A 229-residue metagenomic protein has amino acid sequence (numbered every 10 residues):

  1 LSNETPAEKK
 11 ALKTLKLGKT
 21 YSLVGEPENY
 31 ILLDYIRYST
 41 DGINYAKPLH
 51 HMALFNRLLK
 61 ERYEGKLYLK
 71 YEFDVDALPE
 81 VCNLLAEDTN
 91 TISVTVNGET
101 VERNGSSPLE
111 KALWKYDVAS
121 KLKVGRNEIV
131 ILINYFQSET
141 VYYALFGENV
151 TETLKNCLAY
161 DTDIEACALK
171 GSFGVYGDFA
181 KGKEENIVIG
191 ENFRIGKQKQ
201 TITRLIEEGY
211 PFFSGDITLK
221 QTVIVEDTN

Functional and structural regions predicted by a protein language model:
L1-Y63, L122-T222: An acidic-aromatic loop/edge-strand motif
E61-V75, A112-Y116, F213-D227: Short beta-strands within extracellular/lumenal beta-sheet-rich domains
Y68-K70, V81, T89-T91, L113 (+3 more regions): Extracellular structured ligand-interaction cores
F73-G98, I129, V223-V225, N229: Aromatic-lined ligand-binding clefts that engage carbohydrates, nucleic acids, or primary amines
E80, V118, K123-G125: A glycine-anchored, Pro-Gly-centered beta-turn/N-cap motif
V81, V94, N104, E139-V141 (+1 more regions): Short acidic, gly/pro-rich beta-turn/loop elements at beta-sheet edges and active-site/ligand-binding grooves
L85-E87, N97, N104, L132-N134 (+1 more regions): Generic beta-strand/beta-sheet core signal
T89, V94-Y116: Solvent-exposed beta-strand/loop surfaces of large extracellular or lumenal domains
